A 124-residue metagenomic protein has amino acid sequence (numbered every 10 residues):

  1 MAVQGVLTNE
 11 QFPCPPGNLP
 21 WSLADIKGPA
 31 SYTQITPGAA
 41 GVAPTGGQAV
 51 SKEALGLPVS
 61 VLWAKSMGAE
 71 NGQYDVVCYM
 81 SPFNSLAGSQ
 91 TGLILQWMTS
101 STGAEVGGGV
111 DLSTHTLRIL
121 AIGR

Functional and structural regions predicted by a protein language model:
M1-A49, T114, R118-R124: Extracellular receptor-binding modules and their adjoining Ser/Thr/Gly/Asp/Asn-rich linkers
T36-L112: Extracellular attachment/recognition segments
